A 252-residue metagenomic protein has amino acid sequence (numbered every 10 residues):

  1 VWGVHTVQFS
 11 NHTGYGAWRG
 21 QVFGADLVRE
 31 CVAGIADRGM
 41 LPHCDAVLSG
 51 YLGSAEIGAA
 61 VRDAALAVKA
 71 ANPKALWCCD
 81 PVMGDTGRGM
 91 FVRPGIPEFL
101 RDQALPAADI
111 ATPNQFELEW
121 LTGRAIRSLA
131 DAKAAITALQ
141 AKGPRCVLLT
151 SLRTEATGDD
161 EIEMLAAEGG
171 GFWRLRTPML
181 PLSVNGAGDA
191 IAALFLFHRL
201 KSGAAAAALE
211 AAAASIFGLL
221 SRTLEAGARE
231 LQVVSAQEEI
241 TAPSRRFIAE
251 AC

Functional and structural regions predicted by a protein language model:
V1-T86, A236-C252: Conserved N-terminal subdomain of the carbohydrate kinase-like
G16-V22, G89-P94, G123-R127, L180-P181: Short glycine-enriched, charge-decorated loop/helix-capping segments at active-site entrances that position
A33-L41, L66, A70, L105 (+7 more regions): Generic secondary-structure signature for well-ordered alpha-helical cores
V92-F172, S202-A206: Conserved phosphate/ATP/ADP-binding segment of small-molecule kinases
E119-W120, S183-A205, L209: Short, small-residue alpha-helix embedded
F172-N185: Short pre-catalytic strand/loop immediately N-terminal to key active-site residues, enriched for Gly-Thr
A206-C252: Charged C-terminal helix
